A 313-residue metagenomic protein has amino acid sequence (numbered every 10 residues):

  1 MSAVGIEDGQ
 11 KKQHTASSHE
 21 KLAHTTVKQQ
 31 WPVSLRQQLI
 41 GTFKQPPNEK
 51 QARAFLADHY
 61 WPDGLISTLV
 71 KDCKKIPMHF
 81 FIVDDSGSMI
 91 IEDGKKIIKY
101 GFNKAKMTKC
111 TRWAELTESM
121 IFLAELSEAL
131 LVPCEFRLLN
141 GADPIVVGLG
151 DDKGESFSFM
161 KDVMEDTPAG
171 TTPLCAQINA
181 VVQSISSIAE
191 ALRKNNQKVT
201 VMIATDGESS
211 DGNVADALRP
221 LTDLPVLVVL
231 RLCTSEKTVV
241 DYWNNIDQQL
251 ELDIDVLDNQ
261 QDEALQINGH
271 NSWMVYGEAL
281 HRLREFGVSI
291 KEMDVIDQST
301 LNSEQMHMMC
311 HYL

Functional and structural regions predicted by a protein language model:
M1-I40, Y312: Intrinsically disordered cytoplasmic terminal tails of membrane proteins
H19, T26-A105: Acidic, polar low-complexity linker/tail segments
T68-C73, E125-L130, Q183-N195, R219-P220: Surface-exposed acidic, glycine-flexible loop patches that form ligand/cofactor-binding and adhesion interfaces
D72-D151, T200-A204: Von Willebrand factor
I90-E92, E128-R137, V147-L149, E190-N195 (+5 more regions): Intrinsically disordered, low-complexity regions enriched in proline, serine, glycine and charged residues
D93, D166-T172, G207-L250, L257: VWA/integrin I-like adhesion module and closely mimicked acidic/polar interface patches used
P144-V146, G150-K198, S209-G212, C233-D241: Von Willebrand factor
K161, L218, S235-I290: Von Willebrand factor A/integrin I-like adhesion domains
